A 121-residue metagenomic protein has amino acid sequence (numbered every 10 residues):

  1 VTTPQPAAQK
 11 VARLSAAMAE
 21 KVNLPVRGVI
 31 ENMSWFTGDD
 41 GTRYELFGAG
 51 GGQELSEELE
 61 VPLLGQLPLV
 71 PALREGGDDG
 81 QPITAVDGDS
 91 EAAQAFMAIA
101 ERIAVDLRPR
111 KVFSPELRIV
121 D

Functional and structural regions predicted by a protein language model:
V1-D79: Conserved catalytic-core segment of NTP-binding enzymes
R27, G88, K111-S114: Residue-level detector of alpha-helical recognition elements and their boundaries
D79-Q94: C-terminal boundary of histidine-terminating zinc-finger modules
A98-R102, K111-D121: A short, charged, Gly/Pro-tolerant segment at domain boundaries
D106: Phosphate/oxyanion-binding loops and surfaces in catalytic or ligand/nucleic-acid-binding neighborhoods
